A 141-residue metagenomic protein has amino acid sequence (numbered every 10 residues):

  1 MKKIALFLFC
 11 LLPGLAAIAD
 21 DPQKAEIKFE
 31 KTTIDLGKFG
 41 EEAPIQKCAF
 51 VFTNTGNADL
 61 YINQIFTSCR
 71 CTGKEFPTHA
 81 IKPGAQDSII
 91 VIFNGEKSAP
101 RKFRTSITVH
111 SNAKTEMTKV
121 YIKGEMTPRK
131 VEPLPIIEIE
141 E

Functional and structural regions predicted by a protein language model:
I4-P13: Sec-dependent N-terminal signal peptides
A17-Q46, V51, K114-E141: Long, low-complexity ectodomains and other extracytoplasmic segments of secretory-pathway proteins
E42, P83, K97-P100, K114: Short glycine/serine/proline-enriched coil/turn segments at secondary-structure junctions
A43-A49, S98-S106: Short, solvent-exposed loop/turn segments enriched in Ser/Thr/Gly
F52-G56: Asparagine-centered strand-capping/turn motif at beta-strand->loop junctions
N57-S88: Surface-exposed binding patches on compact interaction domains or structured appendages
I89-K97: Short, hydrophobic beta-strand segments
T108-K114: Short, exposed beta-strand-loop hairpins at the edges of beta-sheets in extracellular/periplasmic proteins
